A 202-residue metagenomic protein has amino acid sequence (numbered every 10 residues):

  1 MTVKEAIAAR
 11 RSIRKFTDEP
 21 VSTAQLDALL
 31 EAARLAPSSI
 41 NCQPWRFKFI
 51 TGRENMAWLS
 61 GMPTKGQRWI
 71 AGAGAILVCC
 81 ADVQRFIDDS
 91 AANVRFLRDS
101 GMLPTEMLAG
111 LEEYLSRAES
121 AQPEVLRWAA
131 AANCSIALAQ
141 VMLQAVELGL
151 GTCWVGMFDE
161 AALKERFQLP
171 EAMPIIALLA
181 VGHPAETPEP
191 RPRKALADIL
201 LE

Functional and structural regions predicted by a protein language model:
M1-E202: Acidic, surface-exposed loops and disordered segments
